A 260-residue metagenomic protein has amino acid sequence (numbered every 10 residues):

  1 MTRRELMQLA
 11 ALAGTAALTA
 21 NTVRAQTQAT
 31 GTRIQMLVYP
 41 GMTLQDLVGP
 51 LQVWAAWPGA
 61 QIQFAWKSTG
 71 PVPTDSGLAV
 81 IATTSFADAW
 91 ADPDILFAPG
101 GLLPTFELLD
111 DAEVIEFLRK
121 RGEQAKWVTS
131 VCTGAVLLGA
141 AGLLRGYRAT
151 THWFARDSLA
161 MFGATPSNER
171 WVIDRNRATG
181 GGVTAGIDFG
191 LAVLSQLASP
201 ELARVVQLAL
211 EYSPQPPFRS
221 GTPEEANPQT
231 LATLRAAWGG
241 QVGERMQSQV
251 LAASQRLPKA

Functional and structural regions predicted by a protein language model:
T2-V128, V136-A140, R156-S158, P166-N168 (+1 more regions): Extended, subdomain-level signal for the structured scaffold at the beginning of enzyme domains
V53, I81, A149, W171 (+1 more regions): Generic preference for hydrophobic/aromatic residues in regular secondary structure cores
L109-A112, T150, G181: Residues at secondary-structure transition points
V128-T129, T150, S167, A178: Structural detector of well-ordered beta-strand residues that form the stable sheet scaffold of enzyme domains
L138-G142, V172-R175: Short, flexible active-site loops
L144-W171: A conserved active-site-flanking secondary-structure segment within enzyme catalytic domains
L159-A160, S167-V193: A contiguous pocket-lining binding segment that forms or flanks enzyme active sites
